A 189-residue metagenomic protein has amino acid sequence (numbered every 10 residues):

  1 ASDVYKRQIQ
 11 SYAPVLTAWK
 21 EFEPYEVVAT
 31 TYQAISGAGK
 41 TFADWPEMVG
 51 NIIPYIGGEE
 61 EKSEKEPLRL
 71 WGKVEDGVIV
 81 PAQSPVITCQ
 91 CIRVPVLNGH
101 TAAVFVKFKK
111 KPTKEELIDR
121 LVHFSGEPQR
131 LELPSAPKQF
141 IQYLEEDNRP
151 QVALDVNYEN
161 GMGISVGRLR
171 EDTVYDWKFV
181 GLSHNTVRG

Functional and structural regions predicted by a protein language model:
A1-Y5: Short, small-residue-biased leader/transition segments that mark boundaries at the very start of proteins
K6, T31-Q33, S183: Short, structured patches in soluble enzyme cores that scaffold and shape functional sites
K6-P24: Alpha-helical support elements that line or immediately flank enzyme active sites and cofactor-binding pockets
Y25-W177: C-terminal substrate-binding/catalytic lobe of Rossmann-fold NAD(P)-dependent oxidoreductases
W177-S183: Short, well-ordered beta-strand elements
N185-G189: Flexible, small-/acidic-enriched active-site or ligand-binding loops
